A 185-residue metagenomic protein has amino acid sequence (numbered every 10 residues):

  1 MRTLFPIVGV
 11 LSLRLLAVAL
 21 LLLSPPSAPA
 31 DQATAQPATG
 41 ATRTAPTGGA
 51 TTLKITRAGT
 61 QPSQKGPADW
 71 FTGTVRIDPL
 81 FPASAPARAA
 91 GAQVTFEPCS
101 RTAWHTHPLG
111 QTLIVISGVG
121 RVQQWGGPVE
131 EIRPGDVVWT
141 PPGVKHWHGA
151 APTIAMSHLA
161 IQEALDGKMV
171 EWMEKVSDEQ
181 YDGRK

Functional and structural regions predicted by a protein language model:
M1-L4: Positively charged n-region of N-terminal signal peptides that target proteins for export
G9-S24: Bacterial N-terminal signal peptides
D31-R88, M169-K185: A short, N-terminal "cap"/entry segment at the start of jelly-roll beta-barrel domains of the cupin/DSBH fold
D78-P79, A92-S100: N-terminal post-signal-peptidase region of extra-cytosolic proteins
R101, T106-P134, V144: A short beta-strand-loop-beta hairpin characteristic of the jelly-roll/cupin
R121, P134, P142-M169: Ligand-binding loop in jelly-roll beta-barrel domains
